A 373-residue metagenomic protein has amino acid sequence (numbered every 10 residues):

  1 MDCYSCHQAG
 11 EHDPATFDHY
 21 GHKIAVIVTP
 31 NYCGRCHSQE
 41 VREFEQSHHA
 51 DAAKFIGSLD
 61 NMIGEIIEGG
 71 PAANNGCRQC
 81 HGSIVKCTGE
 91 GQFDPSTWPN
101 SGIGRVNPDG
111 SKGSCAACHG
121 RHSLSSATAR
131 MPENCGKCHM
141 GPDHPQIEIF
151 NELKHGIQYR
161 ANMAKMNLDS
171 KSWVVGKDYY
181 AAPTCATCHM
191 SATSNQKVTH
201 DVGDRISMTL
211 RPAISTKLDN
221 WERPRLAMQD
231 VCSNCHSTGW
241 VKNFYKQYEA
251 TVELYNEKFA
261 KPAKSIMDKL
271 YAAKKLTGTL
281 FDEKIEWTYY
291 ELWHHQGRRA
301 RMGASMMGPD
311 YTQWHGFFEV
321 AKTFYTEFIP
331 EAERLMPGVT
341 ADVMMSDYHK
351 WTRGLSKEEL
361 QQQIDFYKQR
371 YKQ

Functional and structural regions predicted by a protein language model:
M1-Q373: Short sequence/structural segments immediately N-terminal
